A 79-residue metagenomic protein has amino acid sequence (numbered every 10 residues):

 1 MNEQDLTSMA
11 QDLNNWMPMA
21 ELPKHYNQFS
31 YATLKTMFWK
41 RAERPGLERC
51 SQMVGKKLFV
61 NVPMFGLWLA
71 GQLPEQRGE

Functional and structural regions predicted by a protein language model:
M1-M17: A detector for short, charged/polar N-terminal pre-domain segments
N2-D5, L67, Q72: Intrinsically disordered, low-complexity serine/threonine- and proline-rich regulatory segments
E3, Q52, G78: Positively charged, solvent-exposed patches that mediate nucleic-acid binding
A10, H25-V62, G66, L73-E75: Major-groove DNA-recognition helix of helix-turn-helix-type DNA-binding domains
M19-E21: Residues within the helices of the helix-turn-helix
